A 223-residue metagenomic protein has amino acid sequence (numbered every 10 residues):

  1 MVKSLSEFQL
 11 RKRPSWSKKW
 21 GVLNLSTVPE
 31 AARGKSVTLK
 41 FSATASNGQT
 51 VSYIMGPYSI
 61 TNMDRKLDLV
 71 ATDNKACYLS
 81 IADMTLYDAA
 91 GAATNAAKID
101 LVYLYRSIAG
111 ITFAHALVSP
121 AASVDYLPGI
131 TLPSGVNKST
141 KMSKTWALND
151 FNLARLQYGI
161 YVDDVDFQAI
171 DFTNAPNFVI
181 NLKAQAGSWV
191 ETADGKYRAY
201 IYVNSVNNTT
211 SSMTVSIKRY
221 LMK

Functional and structural regions predicted by a protein language model:
M1-K223: Surface-exposed, beta-sheet-biased, low-hydrophobicity segments with strongly acidic/polar composition
